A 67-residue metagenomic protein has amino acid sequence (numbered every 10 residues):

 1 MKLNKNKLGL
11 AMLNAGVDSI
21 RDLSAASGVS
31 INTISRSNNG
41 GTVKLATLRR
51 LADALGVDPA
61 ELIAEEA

Functional and structural regions predicted by a protein language model:
M1-D22: A short, Lys/Arg-rich alpha-helix, primarily the initiator
L13, N39, A67: Residue-level detection of the helix-turn-helix DNA-binding "recognition helix"
R21, R49, A60: Residues within the helices of the helix-turn-helix
A26, A54: Residues within the alpha-helical elements of helix-turn-helix
G28-V43: Recognition helix of helix-turn-helix/homeodomain-like DNA-binding domains that insert into the DNA major groove
G40-D53: Short, basic-rich loop-to-helix N-cap that marks the start of a DNA-contacting helix
G56-A67: Short C-terminal boundary/hinge segments that cap the last helix of small helical domains
